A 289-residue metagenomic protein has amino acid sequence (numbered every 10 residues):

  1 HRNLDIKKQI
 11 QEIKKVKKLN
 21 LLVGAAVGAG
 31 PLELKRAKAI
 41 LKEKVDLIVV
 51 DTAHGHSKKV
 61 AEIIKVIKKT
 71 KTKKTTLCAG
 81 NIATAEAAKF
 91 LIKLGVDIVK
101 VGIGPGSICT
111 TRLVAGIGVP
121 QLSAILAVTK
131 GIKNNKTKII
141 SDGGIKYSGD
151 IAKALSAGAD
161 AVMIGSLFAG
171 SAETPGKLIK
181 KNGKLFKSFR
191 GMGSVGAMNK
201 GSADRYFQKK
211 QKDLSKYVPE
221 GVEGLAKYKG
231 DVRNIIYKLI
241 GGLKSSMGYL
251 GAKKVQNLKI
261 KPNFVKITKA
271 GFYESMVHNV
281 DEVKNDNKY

Functional and structural regions predicted by a protein language model:
H1-D142, K146-K187, R205-L214: Alpha/beta enzyme core
N3, N20, N81, N134-N135 (+7 more regions): Detector for Asparagine
A26, G30, G193-M198, A203 (+3 more regions): Compositionally biased, intrinsically disordered low-complexity regions
I117, K180-K181, S188, S194 (+2 more regions): Alpha-helix boundary/capping detector
K187-K212, V222-E223, K229-G230: Catalytic core of tubulin tyrosine ligase-like
K209-Y289: C-terminal extensions of enzymes
